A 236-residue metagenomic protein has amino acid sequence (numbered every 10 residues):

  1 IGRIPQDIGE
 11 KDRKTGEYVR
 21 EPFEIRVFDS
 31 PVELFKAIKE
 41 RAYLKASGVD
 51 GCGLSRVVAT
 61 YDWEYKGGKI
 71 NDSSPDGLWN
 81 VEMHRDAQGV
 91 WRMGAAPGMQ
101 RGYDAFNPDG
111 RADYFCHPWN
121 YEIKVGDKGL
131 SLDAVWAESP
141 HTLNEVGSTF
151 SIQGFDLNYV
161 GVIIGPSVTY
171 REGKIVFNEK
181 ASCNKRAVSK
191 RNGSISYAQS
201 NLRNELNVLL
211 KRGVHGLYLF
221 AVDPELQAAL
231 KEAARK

Functional and structural regions predicted by a protein language model:
I1-K174: Conserved helicase/translocase motor-coupling segment
E138-K236: C-terminal accessory regions
